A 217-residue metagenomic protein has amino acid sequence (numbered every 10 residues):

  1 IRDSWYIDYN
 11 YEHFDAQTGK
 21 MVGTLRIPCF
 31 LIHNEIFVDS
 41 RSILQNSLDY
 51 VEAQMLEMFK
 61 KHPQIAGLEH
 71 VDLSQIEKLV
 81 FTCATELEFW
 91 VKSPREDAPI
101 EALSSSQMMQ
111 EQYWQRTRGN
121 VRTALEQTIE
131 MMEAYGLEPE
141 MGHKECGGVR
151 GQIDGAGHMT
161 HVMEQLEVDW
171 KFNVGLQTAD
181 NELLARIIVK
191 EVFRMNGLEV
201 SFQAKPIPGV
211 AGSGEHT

Functional and structural regions predicted by a protein language model:
R2-E215: Glycine-rich, acidic/polar active-site loops that bind/position phosphate-bearing ligands
